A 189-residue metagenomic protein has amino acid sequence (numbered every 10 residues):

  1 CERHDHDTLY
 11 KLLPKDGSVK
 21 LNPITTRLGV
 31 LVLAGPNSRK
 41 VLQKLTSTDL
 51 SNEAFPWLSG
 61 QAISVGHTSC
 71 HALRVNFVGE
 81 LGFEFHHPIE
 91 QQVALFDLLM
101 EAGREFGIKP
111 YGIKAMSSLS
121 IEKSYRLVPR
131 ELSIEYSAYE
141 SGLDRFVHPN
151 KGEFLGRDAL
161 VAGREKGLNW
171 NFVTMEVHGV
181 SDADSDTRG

Functional and structural regions predicted by a protein language model:
C1-G189: Conserved, structured C-terminal
